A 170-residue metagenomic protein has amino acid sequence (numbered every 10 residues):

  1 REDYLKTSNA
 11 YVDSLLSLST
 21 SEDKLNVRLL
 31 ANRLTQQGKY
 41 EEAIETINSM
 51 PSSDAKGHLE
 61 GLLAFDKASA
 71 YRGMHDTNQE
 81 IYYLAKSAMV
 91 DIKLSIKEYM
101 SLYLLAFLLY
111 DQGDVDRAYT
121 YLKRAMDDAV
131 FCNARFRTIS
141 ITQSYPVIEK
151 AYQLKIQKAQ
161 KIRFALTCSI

Functional and structural regions predicted by a protein language model:
R1-Q160: A "functional boundary" signal
A165-I170: Selective detector of the "anchor" transmembrane alpha-helix that sits immediately C-terminal
